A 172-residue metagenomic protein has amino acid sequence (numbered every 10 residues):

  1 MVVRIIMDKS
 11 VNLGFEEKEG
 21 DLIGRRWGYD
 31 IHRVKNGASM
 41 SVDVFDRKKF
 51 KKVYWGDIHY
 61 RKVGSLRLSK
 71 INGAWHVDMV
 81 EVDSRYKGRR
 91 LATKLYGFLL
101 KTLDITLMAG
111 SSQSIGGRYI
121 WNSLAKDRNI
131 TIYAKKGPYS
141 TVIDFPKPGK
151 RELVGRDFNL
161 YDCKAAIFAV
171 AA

Functional and structural regions predicted by a protein language model:
M1-K87, T93-A172: Non-catalytic substrate-recognition and accessory regions of acyl/acetyltransferase enzymes
